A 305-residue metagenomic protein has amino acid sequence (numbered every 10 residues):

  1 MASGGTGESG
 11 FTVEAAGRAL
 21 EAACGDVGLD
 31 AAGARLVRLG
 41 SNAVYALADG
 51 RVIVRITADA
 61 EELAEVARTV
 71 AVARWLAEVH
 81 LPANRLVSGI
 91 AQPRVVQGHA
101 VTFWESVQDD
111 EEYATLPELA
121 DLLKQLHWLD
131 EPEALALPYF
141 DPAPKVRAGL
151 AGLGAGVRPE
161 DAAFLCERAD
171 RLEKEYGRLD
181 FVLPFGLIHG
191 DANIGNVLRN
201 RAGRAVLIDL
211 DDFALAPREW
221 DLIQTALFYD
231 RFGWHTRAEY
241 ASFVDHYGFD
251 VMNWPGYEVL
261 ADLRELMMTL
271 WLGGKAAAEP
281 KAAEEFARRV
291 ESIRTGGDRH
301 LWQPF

Functional and structural regions predicted by a protein language model:
M1-A31: Juxta-kinase regulatory segment immediately upstream of eukaryotic protein kinase catalytic domains
S3-E8, G152-G156, E160, A238 (+1 more regions): ATP/Mg2+ or Mg2+-diphosphate-binding catalytic cores that bind nucleotide phosphates or diphosphates via glycine-rich
V13, G17, I53-Q97, D110-W128: A conserved alpha-helical element in kinase catalytic cores
D26-A48: ATP-binding glycine-rich phosphate-binding loop
S41-A48, I53-V54, L86, K174-L222: Active-site acidic catalytic loop and adjacent metal/ATP-binding pocket of ATP-dependent phosphoryl transfer enzymes
A58-D59, Q97-Y113, W128, V146-G156 (+1 more regions): A glycine-centered beta->alpha junction motif in the catalytic cores of kinase/phosphotransferase enzymes
D110-A163, L183-F185, L215: A cross-family kinase active-site recognition segment
R218-V251, L263-P280: Active-site activation/catalytic loop segments of kinase-like enzymes and analogous catalytic loops in related
